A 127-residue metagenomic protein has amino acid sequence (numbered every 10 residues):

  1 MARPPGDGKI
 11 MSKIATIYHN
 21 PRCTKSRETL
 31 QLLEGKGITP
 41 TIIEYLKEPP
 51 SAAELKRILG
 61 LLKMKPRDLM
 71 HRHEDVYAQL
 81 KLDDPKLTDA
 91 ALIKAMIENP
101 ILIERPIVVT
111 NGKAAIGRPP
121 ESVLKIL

Functional and structural regions predicted by a protein language model:
M1-R3, H19, E98, E104: Selective for proline/serine-rich intrinsically disordered segments in cytosolic/nuclear regulatory regions
R3-I10: Short, Lys/Arg-enriched N-terminal segments with co-localized hydrophobic residues within the first ~10-30 amino acids
S12-L32, P40-I43: Local sequence-structure signature of Cys/Sec-based thiol-disulfide redox active-site neighborhoods
R27-L30, E34, A78, L124: Class I S-adenosyl-L-methionine
G37: Short glycine-rich hinge loops at helix-strand junctions in the catalytic core of two-component histidine kinases
K47-L127: Thiol/selenol-based redox catalytic cores and closely related redox-interacting motifs
